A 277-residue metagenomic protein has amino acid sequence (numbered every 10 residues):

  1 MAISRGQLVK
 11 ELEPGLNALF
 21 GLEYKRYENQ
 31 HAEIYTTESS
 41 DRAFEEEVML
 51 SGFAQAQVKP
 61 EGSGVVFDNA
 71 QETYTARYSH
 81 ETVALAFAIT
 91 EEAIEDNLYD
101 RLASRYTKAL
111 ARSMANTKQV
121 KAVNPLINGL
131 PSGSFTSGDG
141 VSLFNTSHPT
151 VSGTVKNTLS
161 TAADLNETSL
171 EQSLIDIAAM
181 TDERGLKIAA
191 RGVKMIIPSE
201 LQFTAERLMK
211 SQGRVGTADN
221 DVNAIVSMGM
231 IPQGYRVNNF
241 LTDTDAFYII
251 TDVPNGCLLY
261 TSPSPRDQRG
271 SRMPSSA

Functional and structural regions predicted by a protein language model:
M1-K25: N-terminal alpha-helical "arm" segments
L22-V83: Assembly/oligomerization interface modules of large self-assembling protein complexes
F44-E45, G52-Q57, E61, R77 (+2 more regions): Signature of extracytoplasmic/envelope-associated structural regions
Y74-G133, M195: Long, contiguous amphipathic alpha-helices that act as assembly "spine/axial" helices in icosahedral shell and virion
I89-E91, S199, P265: Residues immediately flanking
P131-G216, M228-F240, T244-D245, I250-L258: Extended, solvent-exposed, turn-rich assembly/linker loops in the middle of proteins
Y260-D267: Conserved small/polar residues in nucleotide/adenosyl-binding loops
S271-S276: Hydrophobic alpha-helical segments, chiefly the membrane-spanning helices and signal/signal-anchor peptides
